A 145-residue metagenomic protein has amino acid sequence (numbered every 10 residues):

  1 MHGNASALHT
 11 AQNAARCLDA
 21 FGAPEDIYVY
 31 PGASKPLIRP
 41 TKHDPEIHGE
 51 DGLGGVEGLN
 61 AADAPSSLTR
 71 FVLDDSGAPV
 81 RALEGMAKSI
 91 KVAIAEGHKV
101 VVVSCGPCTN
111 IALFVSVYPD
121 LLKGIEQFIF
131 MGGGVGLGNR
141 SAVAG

Functional and structural regions predicted by a protein language model:
M1-D26, P36-K42, D51-G145: Active-site histidine-anchored catalytic micro-motif
P31-K35: A conserved beta-strand->alpha-helix junction
P45-E46: Histidine-centered metal-binding segments
